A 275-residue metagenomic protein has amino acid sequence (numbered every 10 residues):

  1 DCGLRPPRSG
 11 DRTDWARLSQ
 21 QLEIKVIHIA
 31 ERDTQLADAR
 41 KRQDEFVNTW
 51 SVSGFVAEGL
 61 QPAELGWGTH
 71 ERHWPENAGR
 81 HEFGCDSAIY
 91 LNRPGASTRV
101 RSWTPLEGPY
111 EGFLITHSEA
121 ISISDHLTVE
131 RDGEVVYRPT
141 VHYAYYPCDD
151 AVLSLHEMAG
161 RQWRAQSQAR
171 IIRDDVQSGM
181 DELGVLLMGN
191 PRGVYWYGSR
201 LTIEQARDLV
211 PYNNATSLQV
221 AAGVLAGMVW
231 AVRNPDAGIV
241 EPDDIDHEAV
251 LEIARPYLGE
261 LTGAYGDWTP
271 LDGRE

Functional and structural regions predicted by a protein language model:
G3-E275: C-terminal catalytic/substrate-binding lobe primarily of soluble NAD(P)-dependent oxidoreductases
